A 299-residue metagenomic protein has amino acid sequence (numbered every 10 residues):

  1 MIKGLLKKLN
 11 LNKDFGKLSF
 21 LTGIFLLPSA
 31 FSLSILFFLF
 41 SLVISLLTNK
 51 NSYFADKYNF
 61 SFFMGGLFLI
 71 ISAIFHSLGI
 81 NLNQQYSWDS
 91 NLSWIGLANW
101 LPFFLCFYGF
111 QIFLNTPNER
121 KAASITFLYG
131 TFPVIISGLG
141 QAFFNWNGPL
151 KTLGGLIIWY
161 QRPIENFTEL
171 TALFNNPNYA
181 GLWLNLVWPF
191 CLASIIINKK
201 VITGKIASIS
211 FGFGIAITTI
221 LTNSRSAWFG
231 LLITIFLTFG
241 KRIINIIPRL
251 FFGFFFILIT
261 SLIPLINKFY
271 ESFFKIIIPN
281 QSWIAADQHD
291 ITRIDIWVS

Functional and structural regions predicted by a protein language model:
M1-N91, L105, I112-I125, S194-I206 (+1 more regions): Transmembrane signal-anchor hairpin modules in multi-pass inner-membrane enzymes, especially those that act on
L21-I24, L101-G109, K121-N166, A172-I243 (+2 more regions): Alpha-helical transmembrane segments of multi-pass inner-membrane proteins
L26-S29, I70-S72, I135-G138, F256-F269: Transmembrane signal-anchor helices characteristic of membrane glycosylation enzymes that use polyprenol
P28-S32, L42, L46-K50, A73-N81 (+7 more regions): Transmembrane helix-loop junctions and nearby membrane-interface residues
L42-N49, F236-K241, L258-S261: Alpha-helical transmembrane segments and their membrane-interface exit regions
W94-N99: Alpha-helical transmembrane segments of multi-pass integral membrane proteins
A142-N145, R242-H289: A membrane-periplasm/extracellular boundary helix in multi-pass inner-membrane enzymes that assemble envelope glycans
E165-A172, K275-S299: Membrane-interface loop/short-helix elements at transmembrane-helix boundaries of multipass membrane proteins
